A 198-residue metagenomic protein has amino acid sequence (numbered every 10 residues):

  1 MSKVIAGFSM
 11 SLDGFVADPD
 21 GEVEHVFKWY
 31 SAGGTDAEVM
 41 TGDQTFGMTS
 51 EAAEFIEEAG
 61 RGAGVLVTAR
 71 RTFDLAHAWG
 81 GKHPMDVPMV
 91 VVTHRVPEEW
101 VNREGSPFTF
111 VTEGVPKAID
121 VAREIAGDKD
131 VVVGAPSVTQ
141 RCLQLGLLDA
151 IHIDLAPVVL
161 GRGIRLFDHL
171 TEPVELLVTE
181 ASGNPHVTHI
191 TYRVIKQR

Functional and structural regions predicted by a protein language model:
S2-L145, V158-R198: Portal/gating segments that form or line small-molecule/metal binding sites
L147-D149: Short acidic amphipathic segments
H152: A mobile, often basic/glycine-rich helix-loop segment that functions as the active-site lid/recognition loop
L155: Glycine-rich, histidine-containing beta strand-loop boundary motifs that form or position
